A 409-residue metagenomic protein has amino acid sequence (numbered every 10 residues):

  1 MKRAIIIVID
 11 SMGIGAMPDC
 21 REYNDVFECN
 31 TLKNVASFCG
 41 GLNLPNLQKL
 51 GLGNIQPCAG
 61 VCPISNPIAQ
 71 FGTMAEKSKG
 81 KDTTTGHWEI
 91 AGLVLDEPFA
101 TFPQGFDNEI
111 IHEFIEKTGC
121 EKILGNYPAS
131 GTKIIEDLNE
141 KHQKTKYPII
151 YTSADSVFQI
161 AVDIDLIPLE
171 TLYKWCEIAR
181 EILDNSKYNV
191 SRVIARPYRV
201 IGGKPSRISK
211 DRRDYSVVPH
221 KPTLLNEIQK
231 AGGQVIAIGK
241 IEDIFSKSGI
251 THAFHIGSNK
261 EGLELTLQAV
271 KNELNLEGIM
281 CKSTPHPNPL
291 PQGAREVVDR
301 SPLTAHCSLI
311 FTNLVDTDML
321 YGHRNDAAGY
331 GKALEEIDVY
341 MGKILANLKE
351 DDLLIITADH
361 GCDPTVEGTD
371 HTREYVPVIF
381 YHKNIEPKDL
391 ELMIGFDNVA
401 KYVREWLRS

Functional and structural regions predicted by a protein language model:
M1-K282, R295-S409: Feature captures the catalytic ectodomains and active-site-proximal regions of enzymes that hydrolyze or transfer
L290-A294: Short, low-complexity intrinsically disordered segments enriched in A/P/G/S/L with frequent Arg, especially at protein
